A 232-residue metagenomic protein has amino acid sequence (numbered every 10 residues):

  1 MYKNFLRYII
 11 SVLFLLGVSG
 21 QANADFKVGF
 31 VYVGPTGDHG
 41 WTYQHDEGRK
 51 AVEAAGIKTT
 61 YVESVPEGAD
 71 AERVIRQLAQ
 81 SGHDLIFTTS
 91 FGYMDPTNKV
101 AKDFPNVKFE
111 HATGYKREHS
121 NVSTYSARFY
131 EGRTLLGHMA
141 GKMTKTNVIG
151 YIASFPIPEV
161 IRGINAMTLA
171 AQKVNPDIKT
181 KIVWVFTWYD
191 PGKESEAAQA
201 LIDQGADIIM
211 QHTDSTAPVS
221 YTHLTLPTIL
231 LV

Functional and structural regions predicted by a protein language model:
M1-I9: Bacterial N-terminal signal peptides that target proteins for export
G20-A24: Sec/Tat signal peptide C-region and signal peptidase I cleavage site
G29-V52, T60-A71, F91, P156-R162: Extracytoplasmic "Venus flytrap"
R49, R133-I178, I182: An alpha-beta-alpha
T59-L78, F186-L201: Structural motif
H83-S90, E110-A112, G205-D214: Periplasmic-binding protein-like
K102-A127: Flexible loop/hinge segments that line or gate small-molecule binding clefts
T222-T228: Conserved small/polar residues in nucleotide/adenosyl-binding loops
